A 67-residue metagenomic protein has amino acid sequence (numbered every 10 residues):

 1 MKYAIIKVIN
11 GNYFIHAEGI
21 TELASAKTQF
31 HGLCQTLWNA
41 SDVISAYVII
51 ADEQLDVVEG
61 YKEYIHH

Functional and structural regions predicted by a protein language model:
M1, N12, T28, E59-K62: Short non-domain terminal segments
M1-I15, V43-I44, I49: Short aromatic-glycine-(Arg/Gly/Cys) micro-motifs in beta-strand/loop hairpins
Y3, L23, L55-E59: Glycine-centered signal
I5, N10, F30-G32, I65: Sequence-pattern detector for short linear motifs and compositional/periodic biases rather than a specific fold
N12-T28: A short, exposed loop/beta-hairpin motif centered on an aromatic-Gly-Thr core
G32-H67: Short, mixed-charge low-complexity intrinsically disordered segments
